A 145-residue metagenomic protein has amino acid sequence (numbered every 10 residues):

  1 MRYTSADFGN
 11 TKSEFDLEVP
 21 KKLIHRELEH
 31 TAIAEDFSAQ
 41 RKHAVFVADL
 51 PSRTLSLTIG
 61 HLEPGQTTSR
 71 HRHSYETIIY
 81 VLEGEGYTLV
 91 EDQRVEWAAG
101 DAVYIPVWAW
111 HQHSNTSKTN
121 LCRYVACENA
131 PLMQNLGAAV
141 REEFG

Functional and structural regions predicted by a protein language model:
M1-T54, V140-G145: A short, N-terminal "cap"/entry segment at the start of jelly-roll beta-barrel domains of the cupin/DSBH fold
Q40-H43, T58-R72: Conserved short histidine dyad/triad with adjacent acidic residue
S52-T54, E63-G65, E85: Short, charged/polar surface micro-motifs in flexible loops or helix N-caps
T58, S74-T77, Q93, D101: Short, conserved secondary-structure segments in the cores of folded domains
T68-R70, T88-L89, I105, H111-K118: Short beta-strand His + acidic residue motifs that chelate non-heme Fe in jelly-roll/DSBH and cupin folds
Y75-G86: Glycine- and acidic-residue-biased ligand/ion/polar-headgroup-sensing regions
I78-Y80, Y104, T119-A138: A short hydrophobic beta-strand segment most commonly corresponding to one strand of the jelly-roll/cupin
D92-W108: Short acidic-glycine-tyrosine-enriched beta hairpin
